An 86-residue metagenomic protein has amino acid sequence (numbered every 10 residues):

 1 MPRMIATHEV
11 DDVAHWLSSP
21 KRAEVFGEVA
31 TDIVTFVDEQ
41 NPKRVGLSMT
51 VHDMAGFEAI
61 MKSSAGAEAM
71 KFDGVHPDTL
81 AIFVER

Functional and structural regions predicted by a protein language model:
M1-R86: Short S/T/G/P-rich N-terminal loop/turn motif that feeds into the first structured element of a domain
